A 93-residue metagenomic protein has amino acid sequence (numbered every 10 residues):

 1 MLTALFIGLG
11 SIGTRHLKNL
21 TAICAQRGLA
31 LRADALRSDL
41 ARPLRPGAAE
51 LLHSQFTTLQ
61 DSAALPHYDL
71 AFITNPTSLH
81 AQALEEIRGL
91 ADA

Functional and structural regions predicted by a protein language model:
M1-L52: N-terminal Rossmann-like dinucleotide-binding module
L51-A93: Beta-loop-alpha module in the N-terminal Rossmann-like domain of NAD(P)-dependent dehydrogenases, especially those
